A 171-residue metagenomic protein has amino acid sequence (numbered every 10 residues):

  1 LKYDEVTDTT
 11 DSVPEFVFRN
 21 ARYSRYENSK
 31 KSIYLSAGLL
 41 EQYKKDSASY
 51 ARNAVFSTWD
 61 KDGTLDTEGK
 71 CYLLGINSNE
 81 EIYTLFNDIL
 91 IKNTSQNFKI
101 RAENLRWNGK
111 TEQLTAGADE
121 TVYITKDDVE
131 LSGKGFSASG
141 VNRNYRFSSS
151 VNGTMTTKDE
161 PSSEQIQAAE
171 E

Functional and structural regions predicted by a protein language model:
L1-E171: Mature-chain termini and adjacent capping regions
